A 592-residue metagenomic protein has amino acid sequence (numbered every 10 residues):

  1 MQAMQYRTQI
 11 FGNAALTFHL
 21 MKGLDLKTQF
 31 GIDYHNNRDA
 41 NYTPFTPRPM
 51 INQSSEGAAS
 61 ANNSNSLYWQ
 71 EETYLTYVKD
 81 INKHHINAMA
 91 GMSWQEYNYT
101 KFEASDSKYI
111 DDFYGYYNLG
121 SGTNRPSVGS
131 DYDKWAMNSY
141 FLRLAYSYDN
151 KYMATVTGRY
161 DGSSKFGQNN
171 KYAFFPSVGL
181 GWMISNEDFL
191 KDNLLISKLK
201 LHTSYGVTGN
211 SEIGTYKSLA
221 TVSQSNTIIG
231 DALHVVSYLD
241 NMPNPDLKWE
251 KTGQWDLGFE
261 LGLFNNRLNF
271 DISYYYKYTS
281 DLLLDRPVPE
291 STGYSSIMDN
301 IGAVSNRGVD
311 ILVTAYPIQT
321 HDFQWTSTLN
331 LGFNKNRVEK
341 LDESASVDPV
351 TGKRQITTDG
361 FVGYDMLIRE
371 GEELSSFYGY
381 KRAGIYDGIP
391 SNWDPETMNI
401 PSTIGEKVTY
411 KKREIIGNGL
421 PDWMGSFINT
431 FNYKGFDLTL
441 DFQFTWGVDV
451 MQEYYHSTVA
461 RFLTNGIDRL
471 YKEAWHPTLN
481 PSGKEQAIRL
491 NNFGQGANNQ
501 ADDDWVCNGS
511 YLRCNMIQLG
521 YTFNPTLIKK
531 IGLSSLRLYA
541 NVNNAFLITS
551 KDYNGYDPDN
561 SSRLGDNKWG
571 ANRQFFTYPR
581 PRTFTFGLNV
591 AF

Functional and structural regions predicted by a protein language model:
M1, N41-G57, T100-V128, K217-M242 (+5 more regions): Surface-exposed loop/turn segments flanking beta-strands in extracellular/periplasmic regions
M1-T17, G122-R143, S147, M153-T157 (+4 more regions): Outer-membrane beta-barrel transmembrane strand signature
Q9, P44, R48, Q53-K151 (+5 more regions): Outer-membrane beta-barrel transmembrane domain signature of Gram-negative proteins, especially the mid-to-C-terminal
M21-G23, D80-I86, K151, S185-L199 (+6 more regions): Short loop/turn motifs that connect adjacent beta-strands in outer-membrane beta-barrel proteins
I32-R38, M92-N98, G158-S164, I184-N186 (+10 more regions): Transmembrane beta-strands of outer-membrane beta-barrel pores
M50, S163, T445-R537, N541-N543 (+1 more regions): Extracytoplasmic gating/loop element in the C-terminal half of outer-membrane beta-barrel translocons and assembly
E103-I110, D299, Y316-G419, V459 (+3 more regions): Conserved small-residue
I301-N306, G352-Y386, A474, N480-S482 (+1 more regions): C-terminal beta-signal and terminal closure region of outer-membrane beta-barrel proteins
